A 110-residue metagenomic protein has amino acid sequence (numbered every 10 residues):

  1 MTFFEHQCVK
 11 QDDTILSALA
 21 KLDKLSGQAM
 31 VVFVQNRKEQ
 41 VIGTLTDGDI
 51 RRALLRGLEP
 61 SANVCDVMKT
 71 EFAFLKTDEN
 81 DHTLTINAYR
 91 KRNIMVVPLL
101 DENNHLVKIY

Functional and structural regions predicted by a protein language model:
M1-Q7, A62-F72: Bateman (tandem CBS) regulatory domains
C8-Q28, Q35, L54, F74-M95 (+1 more regions): The conserved cystathionine-beta-synthase
D13, L45, A62: Short beta-to-alpha loop/turn elements within the nucleotide-binding domains of ABC transporters
L22, V34, E39, V67 (+1 more regions): Terminal peptide-recognition signature
Q28, F33, Q40-L55, P98 (+1 more regions): Short beta->alpha transition motifs characteristic of CBS
L55-R56, K69: Phosphate-coordinating loops and pocket residues in cytosolic domains that bind phosphorylated ligands
